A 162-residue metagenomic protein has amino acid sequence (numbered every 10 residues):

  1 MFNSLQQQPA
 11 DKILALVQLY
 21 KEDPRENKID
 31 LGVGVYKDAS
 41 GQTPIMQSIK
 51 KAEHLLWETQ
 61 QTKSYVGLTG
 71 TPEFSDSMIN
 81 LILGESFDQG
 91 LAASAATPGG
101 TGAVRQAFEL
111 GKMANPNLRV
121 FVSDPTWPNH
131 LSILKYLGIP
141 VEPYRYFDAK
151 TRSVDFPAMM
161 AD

Functional and structural regions predicted by a protein language model:
M1-V66: N-terminal "arm"/small-domain region of PLP-dependent enzymes with the aminotransferase-like
L55, Q61-D162: Conserved core of the PLP fold type I
